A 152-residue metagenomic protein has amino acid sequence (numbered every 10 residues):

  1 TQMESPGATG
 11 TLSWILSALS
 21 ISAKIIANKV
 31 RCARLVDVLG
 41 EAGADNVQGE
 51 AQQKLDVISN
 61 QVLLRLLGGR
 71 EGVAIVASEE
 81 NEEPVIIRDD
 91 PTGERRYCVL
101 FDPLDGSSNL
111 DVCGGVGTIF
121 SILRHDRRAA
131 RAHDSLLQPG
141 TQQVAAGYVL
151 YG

Functional and structural regions predicted by a protein language model:
T1-L104: N-terminal subdomain of lithium-sensitive/metallo-dependent phosphomonoesterases centered on the IMPase/IPPase/PAP
E94-Y151: DPxDG-like acidic metal-binding loop motif
